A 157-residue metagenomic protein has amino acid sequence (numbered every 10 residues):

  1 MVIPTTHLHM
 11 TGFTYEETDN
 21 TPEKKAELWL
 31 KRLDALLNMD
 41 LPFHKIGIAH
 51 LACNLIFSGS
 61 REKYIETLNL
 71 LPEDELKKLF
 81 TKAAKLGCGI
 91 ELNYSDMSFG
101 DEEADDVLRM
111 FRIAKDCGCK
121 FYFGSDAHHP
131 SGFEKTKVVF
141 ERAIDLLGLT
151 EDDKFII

Functional and structural regions predicted by a protein language model:
M1-K85: Extended substrate/RNA-proximal surfaces in nucleic-acid metabolism proteins
K63-I157: Charged catalytic cores and adjacent phosphate/nucleic-acid-binding surfaces used for phosphate/nucleic-acid chemistry
